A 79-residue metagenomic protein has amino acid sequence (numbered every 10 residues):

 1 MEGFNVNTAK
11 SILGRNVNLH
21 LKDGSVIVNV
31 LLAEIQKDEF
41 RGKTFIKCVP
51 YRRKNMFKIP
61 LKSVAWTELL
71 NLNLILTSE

Functional and structural regions predicted by a protein language model:
M1-E79: Conserved RNA-binding domains used in RNP assembly and mRNA/RNA metabolism
